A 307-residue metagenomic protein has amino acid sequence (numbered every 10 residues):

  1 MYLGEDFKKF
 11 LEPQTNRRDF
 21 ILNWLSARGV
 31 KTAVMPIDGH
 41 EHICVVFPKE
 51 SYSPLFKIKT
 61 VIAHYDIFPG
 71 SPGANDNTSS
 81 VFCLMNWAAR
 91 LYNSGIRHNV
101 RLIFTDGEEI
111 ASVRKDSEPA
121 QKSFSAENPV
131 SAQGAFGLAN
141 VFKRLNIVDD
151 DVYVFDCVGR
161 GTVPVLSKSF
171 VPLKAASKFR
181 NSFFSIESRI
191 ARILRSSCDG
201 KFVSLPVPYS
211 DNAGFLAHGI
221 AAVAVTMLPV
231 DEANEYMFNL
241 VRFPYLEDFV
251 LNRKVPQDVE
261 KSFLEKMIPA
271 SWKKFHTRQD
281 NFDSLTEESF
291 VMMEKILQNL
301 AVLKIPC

Functional and structural regions predicted by a protein language model:
M1-E50: A non-catalytic alpha/beta surface segment that caps or lines the substrate-entry region of metallo-dependent hydrolase
M1-N16, L22, D66, K266-D283: N-terminal capping segment at the start of a domain
N16, F20, W24, N86 (+6 more regions): Extracytoplasmic/secreted proteins, especially bacterial periplasmic and envelope-associated proteins
E50-I58: Proline/glycine-enriched tight loop/beta-turn segments at coil->beta junctions that connect or precede beta-strands
K57-P69: Glycine/charged-rich beta-loop-alpha catalytic/anionic-binding loops adjacent to active sites
F68-S196, S204-P208, N212-G214: Acidic/histidine-rich catalytic neighborhood of metal-dependent amide-processing enzymes
D156-G159, M227-E232: Glycine-rich beta-alpha junction loops
E232-C307: His/Asp/Glu-rich mid-to-C-terminal helical/loop segments that flank catalytic regions of hydrolases
